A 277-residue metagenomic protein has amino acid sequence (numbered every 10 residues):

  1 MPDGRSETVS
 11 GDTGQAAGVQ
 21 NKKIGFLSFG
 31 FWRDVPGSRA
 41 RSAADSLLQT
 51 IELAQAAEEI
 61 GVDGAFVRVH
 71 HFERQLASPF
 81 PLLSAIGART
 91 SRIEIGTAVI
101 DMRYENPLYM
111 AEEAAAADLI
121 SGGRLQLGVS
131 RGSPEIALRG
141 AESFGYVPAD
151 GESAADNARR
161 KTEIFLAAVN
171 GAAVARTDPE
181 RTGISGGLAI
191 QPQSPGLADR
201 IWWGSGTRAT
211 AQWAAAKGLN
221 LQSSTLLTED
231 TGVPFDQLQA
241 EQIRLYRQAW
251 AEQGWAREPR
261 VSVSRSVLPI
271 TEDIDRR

Functional and structural regions predicted by a protein language model:
P2-I93: N-terminal beta1-alpha1-beta2 module of alpha/beta enzyme domains
P2-Q20, D150-I190, S223, G232-R277: An alpha-helical appendage that flanks or caps ligand/catalytic pockets
S10, V19-A43, Y104-V174, E229: Flexible, glycine-rich active-site loops centered on histidine and acidic residues that chelate a metal or position
G18-V19, E58-E59, L83-R92, A114 (+3 more regions): Acidic (Asp/Glu)-rich catalytic clusters
I24-S28, A65-V67, E94-A98, L125-V129 (+3 more regions): Hydrophobic faces of well-ordered beta-strands that scaffold small-molecule active sites in alpha/beta enzyme cores
W32-L48, I100-L108, P195-S205, L268: Active-site mouth loops of central-metabolism enzymes
H71-S78, M102-L108, E229-P234, P269-T271: Acidic-and-aromatic substrate-binding clefts and catalytic sites of carbohydrate-active enzymes
A209-Q237: A conserved active-site cap/scaffold subdomain adjacent to cofactor or substrate pockets
